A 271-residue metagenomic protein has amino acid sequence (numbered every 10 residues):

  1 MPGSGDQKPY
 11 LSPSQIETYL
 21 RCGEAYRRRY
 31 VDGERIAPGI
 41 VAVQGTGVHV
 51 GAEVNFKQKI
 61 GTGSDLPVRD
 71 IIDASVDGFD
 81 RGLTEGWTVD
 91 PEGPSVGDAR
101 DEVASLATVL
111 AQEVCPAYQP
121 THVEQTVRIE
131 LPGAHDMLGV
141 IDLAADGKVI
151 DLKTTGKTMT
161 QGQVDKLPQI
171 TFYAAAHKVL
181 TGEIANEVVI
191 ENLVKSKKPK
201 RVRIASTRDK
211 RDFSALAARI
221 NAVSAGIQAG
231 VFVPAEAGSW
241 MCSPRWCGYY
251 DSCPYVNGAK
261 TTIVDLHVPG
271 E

Functional and structural regions predicted by a protein language model:
M1-E271: RecB-family 4Fe-4S metal-dependent nuclease core
